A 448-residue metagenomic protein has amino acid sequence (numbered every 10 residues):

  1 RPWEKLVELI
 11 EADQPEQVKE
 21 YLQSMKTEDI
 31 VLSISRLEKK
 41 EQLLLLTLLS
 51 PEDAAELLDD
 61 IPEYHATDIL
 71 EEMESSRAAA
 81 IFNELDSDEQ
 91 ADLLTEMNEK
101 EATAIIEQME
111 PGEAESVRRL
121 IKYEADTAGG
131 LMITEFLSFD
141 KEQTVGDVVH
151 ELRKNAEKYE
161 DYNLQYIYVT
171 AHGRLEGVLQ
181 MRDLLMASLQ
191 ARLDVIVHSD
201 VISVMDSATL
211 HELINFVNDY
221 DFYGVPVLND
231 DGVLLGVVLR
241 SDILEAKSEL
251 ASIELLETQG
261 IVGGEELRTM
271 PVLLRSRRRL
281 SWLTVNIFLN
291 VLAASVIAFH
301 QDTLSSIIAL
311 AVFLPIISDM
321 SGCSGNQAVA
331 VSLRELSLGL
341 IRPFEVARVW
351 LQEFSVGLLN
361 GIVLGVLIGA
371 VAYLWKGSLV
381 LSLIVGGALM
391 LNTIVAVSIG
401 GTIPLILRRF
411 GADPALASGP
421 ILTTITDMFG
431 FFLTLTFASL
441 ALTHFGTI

Functional and structural regions predicted by a protein language model:
R1-V262: Hydrophobic packing positions in regular secondary-structure scaffolds
T27, W282-N290, F313, I317 (+15 more regions): Alpha-helical transmembrane segments in multi-pass membrane proteins
E115, D242-S276, N326-W350, L405-G411 (+1 more regions): Non-transmembrane, extramembrane segments of multi-pass ion/lipid transporters
R268-V285, P343-I362, G386: Soluble-to-membrane junctions at the N-terminal ends of transmembrane alpha-helices in multi-pass ion-transporting
M270-L340: Core alpha-helical transmembrane segments of integral membrane proteins
F299-F313, K376-G387, T447-I448: Membrane-water interface of transmembrane alpha-helices in multipass transporters/channels
L407-T426: Interfacial loop-to-transmembrane junctions
L435-I448: Juxtamembrane boundary at the C-terminal end of a transmembrane helix
